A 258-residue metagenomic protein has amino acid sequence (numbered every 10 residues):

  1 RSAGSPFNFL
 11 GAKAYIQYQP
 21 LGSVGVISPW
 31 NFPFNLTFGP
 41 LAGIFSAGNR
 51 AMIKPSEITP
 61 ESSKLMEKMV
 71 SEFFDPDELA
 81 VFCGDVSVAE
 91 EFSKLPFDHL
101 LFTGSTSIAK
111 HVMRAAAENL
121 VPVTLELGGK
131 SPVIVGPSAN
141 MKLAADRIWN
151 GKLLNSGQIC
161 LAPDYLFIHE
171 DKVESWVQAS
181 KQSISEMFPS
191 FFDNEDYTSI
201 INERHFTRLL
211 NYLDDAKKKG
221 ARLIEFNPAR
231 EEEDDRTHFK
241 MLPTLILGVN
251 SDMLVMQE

Functional and structural regions predicted by a protein language model:
R1: Glycine-rich loop-to-alpha-helix module at the N-terminal edge of alpha/beta enzyme cores
F7-L143: Rossmann-like NAD(P) dinucleotide-binding subdomain of oxidoreductase/dehydrogenase enzymes
F74, S107-N250, L254: ALDH superfamily catalytic-core signature
